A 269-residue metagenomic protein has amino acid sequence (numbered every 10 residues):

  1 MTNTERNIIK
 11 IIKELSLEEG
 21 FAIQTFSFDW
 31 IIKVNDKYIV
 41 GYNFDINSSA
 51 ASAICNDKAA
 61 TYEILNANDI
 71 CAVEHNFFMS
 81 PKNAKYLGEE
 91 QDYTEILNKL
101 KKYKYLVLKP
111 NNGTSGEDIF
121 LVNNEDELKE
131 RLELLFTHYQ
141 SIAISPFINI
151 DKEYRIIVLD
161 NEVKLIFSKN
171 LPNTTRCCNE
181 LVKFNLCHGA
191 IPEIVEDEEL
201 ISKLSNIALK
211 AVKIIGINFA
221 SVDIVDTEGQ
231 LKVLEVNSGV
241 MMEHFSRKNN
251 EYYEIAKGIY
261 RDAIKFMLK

Functional and structural regions predicted by a protein language model:
M1-D36: Non-cleavable N-terminal signal-anchor transmembrane helices
I31-G41, R155-L159, Q230-H244: A short beta-strand motif that forms the metal-chelation/ATP-contact edge of phosphoryl-transfer active sites
K33, G41, A50-K152, S202: Active-site nucleotide/adenylate-binding loops and adjacent lid/helix of ATP-dependent enzymes
L106, K164-L165, K232-E235: Protein kinase-like catalytic core scaffold
N111, F147-I148, I157, D223-V225 (+1 more regions): Anionic group-transfer/hydrolysis microenvironments
E117-N206: Phosphate-binding site of ATP-dependent enzymes
I142-P146, R155, I217-E228: A short glycine-rich, hydrophobically flanked beta-strand micro-motif that places a catalytic Asp/Glu for divalent metal
V195-E199, K213, D226-K269: C-terminal active-site "lid" helix and adjoining low-complexity regulatory extension at the edge of ATP-using catalytic
